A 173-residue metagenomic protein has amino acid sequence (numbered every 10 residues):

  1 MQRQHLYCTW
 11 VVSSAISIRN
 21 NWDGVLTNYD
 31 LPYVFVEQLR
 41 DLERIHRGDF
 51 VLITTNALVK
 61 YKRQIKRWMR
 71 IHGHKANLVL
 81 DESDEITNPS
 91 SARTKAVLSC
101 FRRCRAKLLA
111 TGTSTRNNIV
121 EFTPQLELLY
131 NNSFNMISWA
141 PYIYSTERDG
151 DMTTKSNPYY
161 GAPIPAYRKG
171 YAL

Functional and structural regions predicted by a protein language model:
M1, V11-S14, L26, T54 (+4 more regions): Generic structural signal for small/hydrophobic residues in well-ordered secondary structure, especially within
Q2-D30, R116-E121: Conserved Walker A/P-loop ATP-binding site and its immediately adjacent core in helicase/helicase-like ATPase domains
Y7-C8, R47-G48, N77, T94-L173: Conserved P-loop NTPase motor "coupling/switch" region that bridges the ATPase
I18-N21, L42-R44, Y61-K62: Short, charged/polar "capping" segments at the starts of alpha-helices and the immediately preceding loops
G24-N28, I65-W68, A92-K95, F122-L126: Short, glycine/charged-enriched secondary-structure capping and boundary segments
D30-R40, S133-S138: Conserved RecA-like helicase motor-core motifs
R40-V51: Conserved motor-coupling elements within RecA-like helicase/translocase cores
I53-V79, E85-R102: Conserved RecA-like ASCE ATPase "motif II neighborhood" in helicase/translocase motors
